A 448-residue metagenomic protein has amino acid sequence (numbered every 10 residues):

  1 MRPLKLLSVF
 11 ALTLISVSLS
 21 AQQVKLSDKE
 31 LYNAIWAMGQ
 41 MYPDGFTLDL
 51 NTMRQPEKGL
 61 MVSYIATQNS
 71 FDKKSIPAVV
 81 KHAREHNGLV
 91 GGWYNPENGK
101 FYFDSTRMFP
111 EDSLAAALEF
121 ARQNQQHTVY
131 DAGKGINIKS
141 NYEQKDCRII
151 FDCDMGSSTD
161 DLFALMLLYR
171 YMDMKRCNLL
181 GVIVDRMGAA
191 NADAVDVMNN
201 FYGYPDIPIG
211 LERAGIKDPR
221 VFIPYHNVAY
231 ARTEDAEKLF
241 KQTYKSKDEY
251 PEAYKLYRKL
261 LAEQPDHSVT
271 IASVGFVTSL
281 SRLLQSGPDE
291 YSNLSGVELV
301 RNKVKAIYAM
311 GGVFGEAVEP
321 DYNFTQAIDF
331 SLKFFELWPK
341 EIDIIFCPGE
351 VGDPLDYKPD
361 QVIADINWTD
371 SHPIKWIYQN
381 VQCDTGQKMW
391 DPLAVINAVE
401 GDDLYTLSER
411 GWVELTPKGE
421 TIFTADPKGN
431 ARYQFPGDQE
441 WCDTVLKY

Functional and structural regions predicted by a protein language model:
M1-Q23, Q144: Bacterial Sec-dependent N-terminal signal peptides
L4, A132-G133, E409-G411: Composition- and surface-driven signal marking solvent-exposed, interaction-prone regions in large proteins
L4, Q23-V24, D44, K428: Generic low-complexity segments that are intrinsically disordered, proline-rich and/or Lys/Arg-biased
L12-T13, S18-S20, W93, T106 (+2 more regions): Compositionally biased, intrinsically disordered low-complexity segments
Q22, T106, I183-D185: Conserved short loop/turn motifs at secondary-structure junctions
V24-Y142: Conserved, structured core segments of small domains
E143-Y448: N-terminal acidic, glycine/proline-rich low-complexity segments
